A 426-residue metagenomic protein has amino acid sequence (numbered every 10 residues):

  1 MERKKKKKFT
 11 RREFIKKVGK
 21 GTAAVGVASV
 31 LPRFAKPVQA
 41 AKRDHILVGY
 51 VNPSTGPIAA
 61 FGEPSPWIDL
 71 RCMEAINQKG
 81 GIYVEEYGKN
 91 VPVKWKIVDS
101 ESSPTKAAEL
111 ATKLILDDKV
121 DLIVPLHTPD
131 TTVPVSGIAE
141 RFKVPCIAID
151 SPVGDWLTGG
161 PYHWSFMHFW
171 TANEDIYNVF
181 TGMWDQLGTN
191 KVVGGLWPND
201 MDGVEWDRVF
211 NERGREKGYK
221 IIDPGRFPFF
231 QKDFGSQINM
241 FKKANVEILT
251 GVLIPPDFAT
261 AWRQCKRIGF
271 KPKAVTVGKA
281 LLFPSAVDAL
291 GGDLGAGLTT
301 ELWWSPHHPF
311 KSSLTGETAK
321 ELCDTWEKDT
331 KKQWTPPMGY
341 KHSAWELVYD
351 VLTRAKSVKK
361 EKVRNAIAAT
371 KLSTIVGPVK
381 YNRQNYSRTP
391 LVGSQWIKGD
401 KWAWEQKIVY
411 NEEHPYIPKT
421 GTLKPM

Functional and structural regions predicted by a protein language model:
M1-K17, A28, F34-K36: N-terminal secretory signal peptides
V30-N52: C-terminal segment of N-terminal export signals and the immediately downstream linker at the start of the mature
G49-C72, V98-P104, H127-T128, L196-E205 (+3 more regions): Extracytoplasmic "Venus flytrap"
W67, T105, V120-G225, K273-T300: Extracytoplasmic ligand/sensor domains, especially the bilobed periplasmic-binding protein
W67-W95: Signal peptide-proximal N-terminal region of secreted/periplasmic/extracellular or secretory-lumen proteins
I97, E101-V120, D185, G235-N245: Short, well-structured alpha-helical segments in soluble
C265-H342, T353, Q406-P425: Extracellular/periplasmic periplasmic-binding protein-like sensory domains
A296, A368-M426: Solvent-exposed, acidic/polar segments of extracytosolic/periplasmic ligand-binding ectodomains
